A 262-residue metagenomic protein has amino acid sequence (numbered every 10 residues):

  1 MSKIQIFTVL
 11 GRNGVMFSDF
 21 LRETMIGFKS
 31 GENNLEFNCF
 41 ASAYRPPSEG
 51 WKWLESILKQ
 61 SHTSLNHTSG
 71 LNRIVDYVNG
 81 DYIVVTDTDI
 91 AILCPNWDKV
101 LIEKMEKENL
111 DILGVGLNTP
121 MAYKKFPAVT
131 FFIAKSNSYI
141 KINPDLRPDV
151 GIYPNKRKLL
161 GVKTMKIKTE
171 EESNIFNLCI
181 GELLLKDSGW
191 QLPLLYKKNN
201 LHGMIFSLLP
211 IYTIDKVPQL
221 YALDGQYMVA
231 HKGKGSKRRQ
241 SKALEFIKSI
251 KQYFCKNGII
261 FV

Functional and structural regions predicted by a protein language model:
I4-N13: A conserved hydrophobic helix/loop-capping motif in glycosyltransferases and polysaccharide synthases
T8-V9, N33-P46: Short beta-strand/loop segment that forms part of the nucleotide-sugar
N13-K29: Short, well-formed alpha-helical segments that are part of the catalytic scaffolds of diverse glycosyltransferases
F40-V78: Active-site-proximal specificity loops/subdomain of glycosyltransferases
I83: Short aromatic/hydrophobic "clamp" motif used to bind/position activated sugar donors
D87-A91: The conserved acidic donor/metal-binding loop of glycosyltransferases
L93-W190: Conserved catalytic core of nucleotide-sugar-dependent glycosyltransferases
L159-V262: C-terminal catalytic/acceptor-binding lobe
